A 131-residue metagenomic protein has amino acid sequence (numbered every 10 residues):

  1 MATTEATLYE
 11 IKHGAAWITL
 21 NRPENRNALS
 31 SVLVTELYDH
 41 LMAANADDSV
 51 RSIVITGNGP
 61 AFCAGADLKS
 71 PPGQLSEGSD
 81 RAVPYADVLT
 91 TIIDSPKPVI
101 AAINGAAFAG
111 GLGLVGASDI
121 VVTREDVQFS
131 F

Functional and structural regions predicted by a protein language model:
M1-N58, G73, T90: Conserved CoA-thioester-binding segment of acyl-CoA-metabolizing enzymes
I18, I55, D67, L114-G116: Hydrophobic/aromatic residues within transmembrane alpha-helices of multi-pass small-molecule transporters
N21, N27, G57-G59, G65 (+3 more regions): Conserved phosphate-binding and hydrolysis motifs of nucleotide-dependent enzymes
R26-N27, K69, A109, S130: Nucleotide phosphate-binding site architecture
T35, G57-D94, A107: Glycine- (often His-adjacent) and acidic-residue-rich active-site loop that binds/positions the CoA thioester
T91-F131: Glycine-rich beta-to-alpha active-site loop
